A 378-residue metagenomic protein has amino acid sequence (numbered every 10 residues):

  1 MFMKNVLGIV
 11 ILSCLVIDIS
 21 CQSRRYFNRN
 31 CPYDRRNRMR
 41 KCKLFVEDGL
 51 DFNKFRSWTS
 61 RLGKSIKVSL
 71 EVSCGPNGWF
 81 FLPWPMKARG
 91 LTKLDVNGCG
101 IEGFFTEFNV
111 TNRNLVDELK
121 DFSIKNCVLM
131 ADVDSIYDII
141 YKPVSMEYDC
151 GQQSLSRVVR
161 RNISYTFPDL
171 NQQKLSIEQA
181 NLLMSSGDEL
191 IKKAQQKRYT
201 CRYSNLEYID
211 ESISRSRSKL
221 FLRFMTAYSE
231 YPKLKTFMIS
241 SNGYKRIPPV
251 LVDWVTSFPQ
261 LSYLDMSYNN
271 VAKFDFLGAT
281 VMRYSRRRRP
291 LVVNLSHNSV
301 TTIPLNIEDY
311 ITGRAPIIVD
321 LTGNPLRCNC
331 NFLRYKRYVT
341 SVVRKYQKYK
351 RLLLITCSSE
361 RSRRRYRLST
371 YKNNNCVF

Functional and structural regions predicted by a protein language model:
F2-F378: Extracellular leucine-rich repeat
